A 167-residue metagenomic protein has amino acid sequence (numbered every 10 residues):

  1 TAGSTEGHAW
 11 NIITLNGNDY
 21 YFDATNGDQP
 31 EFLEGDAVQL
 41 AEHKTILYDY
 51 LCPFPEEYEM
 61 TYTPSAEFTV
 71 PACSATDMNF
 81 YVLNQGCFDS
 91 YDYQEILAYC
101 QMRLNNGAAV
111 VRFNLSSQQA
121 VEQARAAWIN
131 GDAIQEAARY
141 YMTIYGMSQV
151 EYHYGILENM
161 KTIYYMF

Functional and structural regions predicted by a protein language model:
T1-P53: Hydrophobic/aromatic-rich core segments of domains that either
C52-F167: N-terminal accessory/pre-domain segments preceding catalytic cores
